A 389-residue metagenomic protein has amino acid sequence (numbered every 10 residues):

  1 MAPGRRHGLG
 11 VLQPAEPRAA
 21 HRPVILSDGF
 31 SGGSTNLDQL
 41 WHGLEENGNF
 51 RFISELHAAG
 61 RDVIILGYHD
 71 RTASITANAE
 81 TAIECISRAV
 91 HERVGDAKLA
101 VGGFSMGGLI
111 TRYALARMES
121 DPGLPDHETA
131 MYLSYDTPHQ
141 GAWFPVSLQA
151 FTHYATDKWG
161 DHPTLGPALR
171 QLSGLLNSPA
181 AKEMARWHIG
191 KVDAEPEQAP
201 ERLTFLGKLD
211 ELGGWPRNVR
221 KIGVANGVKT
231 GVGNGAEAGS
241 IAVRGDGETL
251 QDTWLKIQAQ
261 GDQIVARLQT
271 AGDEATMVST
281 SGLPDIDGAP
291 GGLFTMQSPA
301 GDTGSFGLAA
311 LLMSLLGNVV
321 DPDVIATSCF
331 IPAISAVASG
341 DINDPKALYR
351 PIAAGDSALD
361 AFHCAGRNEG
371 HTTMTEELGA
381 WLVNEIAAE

Functional and structural regions predicted by a protein language model:
M1-H7, I241-E389: Terminal low-complexity/disordered tails
A2-I65: Short, surface-exposed "cap/lid" segments of acyl-processing enzymes
P3-Q13, A194-G214: A Trp-anchored, charged/polar loop motif used as the substrate-binding/catalytic surface of acyl/ester-handling
A19-P23, A58-I64, V94-L99, P125-M131 (+1 more regions): Loop/turn elements at helix/coil->beta-strand transitions in domains of secreted/extracellular proteins
S27-F30, L66-H69, F104-S105, Y135-P138 (+1 more regions): Active-site-proximal beta-strand/loop segments in catalytic clefts of secreted hydrolases
Y68-I83: Catalytic nucleophile-loop/oxyanion-hole region of alpha/beta-hydrolase and closely related hydrolase-like folds
A79-E201, F205-G207, K229-D273: Serine-dependent carboxylesterase/thioesterase catalytic core of lipase-like alpha/beta-hydrolase/SGNH enzymes
A114, G214-V224, K229-G233: Extended ligand-binding clefts on enzyme/binding-domain cores
